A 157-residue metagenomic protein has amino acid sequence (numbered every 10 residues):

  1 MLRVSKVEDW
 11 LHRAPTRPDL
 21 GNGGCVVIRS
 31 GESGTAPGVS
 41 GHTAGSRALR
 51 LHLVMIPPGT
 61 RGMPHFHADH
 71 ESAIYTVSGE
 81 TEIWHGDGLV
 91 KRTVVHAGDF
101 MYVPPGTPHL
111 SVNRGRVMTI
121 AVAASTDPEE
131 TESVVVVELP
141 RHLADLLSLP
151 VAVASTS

Functional and structural regions predicted by a protein language model:
M1-A48, M63, E138-S157: A short, N-terminal "cap"/entry segment at the start of jelly-roll beta-barrel domains of the cupin/DSBH fold
E32-G38, R50-A68, P105: Conserved short histidine dyad/triad with adjacent acidic residue
V39-G45, G62-A68, H85, R92-V94 (+1 more regions): Short histidine-centered beta-strand/loop micro-motifs that create catalytic or ligand/metal-coordination sites
L53, F66, V77, H85-D87 (+2 more regions): Residue-level recognition of conserved beta-strand positions in structured domain cores
I56-G59, V95-G115, A124-T126: Conserved metal-binding segment of the jelly-roll/cupin
H70-A97: A short beta-strand-loop-beta hairpin characteristic of the jelly-roll/cupin
E80-E82, P108, M118: Structural motif
L110-S157: Double-stranded beta-helix
